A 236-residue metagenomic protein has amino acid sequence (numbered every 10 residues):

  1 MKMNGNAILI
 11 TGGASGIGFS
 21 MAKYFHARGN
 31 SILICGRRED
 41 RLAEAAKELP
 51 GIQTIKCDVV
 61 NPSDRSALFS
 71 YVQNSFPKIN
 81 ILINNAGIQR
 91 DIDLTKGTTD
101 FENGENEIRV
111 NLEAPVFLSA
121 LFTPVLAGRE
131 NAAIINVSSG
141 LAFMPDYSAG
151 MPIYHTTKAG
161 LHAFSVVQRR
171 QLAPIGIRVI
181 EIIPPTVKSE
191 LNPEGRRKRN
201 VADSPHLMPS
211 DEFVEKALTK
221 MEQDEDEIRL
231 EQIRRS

Functional and structural regions predicted by a protein language model:
A14-S15: Conserved glycine-rich cofactor-binding loop
R28-E44: Conserved glycine-rich Rossmann-like NAD(P)H-binding loop of the short-chain dehydrogenase/reductase
C57-L68: The beta1-alpha1 cofactor-binding region of Rossmann-like NAD(H)/NADP(H)-dependent oxidoreductases
Q89-E105, G150: Conserved mid-core segment of classical short-chain dehydrogenase/reductases
S119, T157: Active-site helix of classical SDR
S139: Residue(s) in the substrate-gating loop at a strand-loop-helix junction that position the organic substrate next
E181, R197-S236: C-terminal helical subdomain
